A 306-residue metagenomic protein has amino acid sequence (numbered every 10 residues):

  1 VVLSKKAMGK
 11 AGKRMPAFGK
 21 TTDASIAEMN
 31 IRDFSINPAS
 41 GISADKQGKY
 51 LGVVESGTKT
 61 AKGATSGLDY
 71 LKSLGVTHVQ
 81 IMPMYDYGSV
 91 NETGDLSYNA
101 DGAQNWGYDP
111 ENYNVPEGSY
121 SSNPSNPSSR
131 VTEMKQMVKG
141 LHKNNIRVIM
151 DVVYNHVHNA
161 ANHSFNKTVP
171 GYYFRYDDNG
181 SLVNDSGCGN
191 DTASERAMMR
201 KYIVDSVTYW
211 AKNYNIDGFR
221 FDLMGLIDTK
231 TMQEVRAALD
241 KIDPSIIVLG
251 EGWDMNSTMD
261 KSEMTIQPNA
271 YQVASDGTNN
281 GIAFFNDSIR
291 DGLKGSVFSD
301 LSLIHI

Functional and structural regions predicted by a protein language model:
V1-E28, F34-G48: The feature marks proteins involved in alpha-glucan
M8, I304-H305: Extended hydrophobic/Leu-rich segments
M8-A11, W210, W253: Tryptophan-centered motif/residue detector
A27, M150, G250: Active-site flanking residues adjacent to catalytic metal/cofactor-binding acidic residues
R32-K62, S66-Y214, M232-D243, I247 (+2 more regions): Substrate-binding/active-site clefts of carbohydrate-active enzymes
D101, Y108, L223-I304: Active-site-proximal helices and loops of the catalytic beta/alpha 8
G218-F219: Active-site capping/gating regions of soluble enzymes
